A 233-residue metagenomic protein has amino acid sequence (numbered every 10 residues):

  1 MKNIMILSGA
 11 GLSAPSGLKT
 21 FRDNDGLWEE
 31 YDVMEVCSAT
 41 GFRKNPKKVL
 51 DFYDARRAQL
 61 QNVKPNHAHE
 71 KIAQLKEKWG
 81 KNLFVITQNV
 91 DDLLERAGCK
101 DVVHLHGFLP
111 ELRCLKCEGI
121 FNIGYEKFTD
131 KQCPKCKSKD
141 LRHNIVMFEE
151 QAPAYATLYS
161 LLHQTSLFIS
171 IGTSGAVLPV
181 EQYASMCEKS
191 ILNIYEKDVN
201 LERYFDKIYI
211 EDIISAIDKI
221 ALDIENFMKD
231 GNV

Functional and structural regions predicted by a protein language model:
M1-V233: Conserved catalytic core of sirtuin-type NAD+-dependent deacylases
